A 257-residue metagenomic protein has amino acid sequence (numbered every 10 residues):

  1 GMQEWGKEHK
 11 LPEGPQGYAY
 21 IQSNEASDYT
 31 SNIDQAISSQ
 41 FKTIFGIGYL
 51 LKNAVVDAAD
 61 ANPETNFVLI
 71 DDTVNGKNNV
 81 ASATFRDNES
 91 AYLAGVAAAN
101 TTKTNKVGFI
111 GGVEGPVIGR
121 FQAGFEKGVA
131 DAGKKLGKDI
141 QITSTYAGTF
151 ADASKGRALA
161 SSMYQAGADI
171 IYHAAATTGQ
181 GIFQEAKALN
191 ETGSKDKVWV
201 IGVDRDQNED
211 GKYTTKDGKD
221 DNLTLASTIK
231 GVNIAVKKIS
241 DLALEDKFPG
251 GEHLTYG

Functional and structural regions predicted by a protein language model:
G1-G257: A residue-level marker of the well-folded mature domains of exported/periplasmic proteins
